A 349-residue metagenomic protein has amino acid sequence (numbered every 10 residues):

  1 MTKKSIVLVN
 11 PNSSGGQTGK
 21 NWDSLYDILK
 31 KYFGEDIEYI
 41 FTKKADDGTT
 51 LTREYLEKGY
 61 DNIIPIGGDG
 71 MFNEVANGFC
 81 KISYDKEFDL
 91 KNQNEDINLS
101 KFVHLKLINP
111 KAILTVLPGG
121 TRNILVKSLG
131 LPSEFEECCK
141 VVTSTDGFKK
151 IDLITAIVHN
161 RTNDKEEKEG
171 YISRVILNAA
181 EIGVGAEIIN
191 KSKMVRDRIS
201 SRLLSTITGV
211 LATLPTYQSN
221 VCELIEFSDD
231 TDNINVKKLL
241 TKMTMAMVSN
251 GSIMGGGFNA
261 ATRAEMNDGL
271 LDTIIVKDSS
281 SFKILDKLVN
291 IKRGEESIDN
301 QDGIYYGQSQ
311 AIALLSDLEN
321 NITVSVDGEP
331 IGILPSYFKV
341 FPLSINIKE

Functional and structural regions predicted by a protein language model:
M1-I66, N73, N77-K101: ATP/NTP phosphate-donor binding region
S14-T18, G255, I347: Short N-terminal binding/cap micro-motifs at the start of the first secondary-structure element
T18, E74-A76, I82, L125-K127 (+3 more regions): Short glycine-/acidic-enriched loop or helix-start segments at secondary-structure transitions that form or flank
K31, K81-T244: Catalytic core of DAGKc-family lipid kinases
G48, M71-V75, I124-L125, I151: Short glycine/serine/threonine-rich phosphate/pyrophosphate-binding segments that cradle anionic phosphate groups
E181, G185, M247-A261, P330: Glycine-rich phosphate/pyrophosphate-binding beta-alpha loops
F227-L240, N259-E349: ATP/nucleoside-binding phosphotransfer catalytic cores, i.e., glycine-rich phosphate-binding loops
